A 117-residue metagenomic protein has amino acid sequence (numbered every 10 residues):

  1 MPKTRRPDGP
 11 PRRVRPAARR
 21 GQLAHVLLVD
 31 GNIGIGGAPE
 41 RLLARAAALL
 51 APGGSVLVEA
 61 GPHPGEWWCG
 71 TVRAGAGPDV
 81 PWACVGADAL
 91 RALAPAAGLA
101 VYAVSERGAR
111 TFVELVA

Functional and structural regions predicted by a protein language model:
P2-G21: S-adenosyl-L-methionine
G9-R15, H63-P64, R107-A109: Conserved beta-strand edge residues that scaffold enzyme active sites
P11-P16, G37-E40, A44: Active-site glycine-rich loop that binds ribose-phosphate moieties when present
G21-R41: A short SAM/SAH-binding and catalytic strip from SAM-dependent methyltransferases
E40-S55: A short glycine-rich, Lys/Arg-flanked "PGG" loop and its adjoining helix->strand segment in the class I
S55-A76: Conserved class I S-adenosyl-L-methionine
V80-V104: Short alpha-helix
A97-A117: Core SAM-dependent methyltransferase catalytic element
